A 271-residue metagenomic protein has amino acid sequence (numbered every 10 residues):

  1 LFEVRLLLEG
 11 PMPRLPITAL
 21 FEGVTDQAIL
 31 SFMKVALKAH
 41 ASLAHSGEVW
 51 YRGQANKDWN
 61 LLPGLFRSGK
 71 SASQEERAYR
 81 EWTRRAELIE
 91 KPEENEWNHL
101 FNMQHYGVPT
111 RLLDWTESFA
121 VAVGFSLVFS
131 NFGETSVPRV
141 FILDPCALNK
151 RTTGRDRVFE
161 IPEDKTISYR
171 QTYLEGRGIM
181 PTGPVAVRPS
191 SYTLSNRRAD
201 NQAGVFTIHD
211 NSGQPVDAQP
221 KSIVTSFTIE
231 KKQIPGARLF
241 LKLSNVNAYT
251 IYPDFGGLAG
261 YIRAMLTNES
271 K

Functional and structural regions predicted by a protein language model:
L8-K271: Catalytic-core elements of nucleic-acid end-processing and repair enzymes
